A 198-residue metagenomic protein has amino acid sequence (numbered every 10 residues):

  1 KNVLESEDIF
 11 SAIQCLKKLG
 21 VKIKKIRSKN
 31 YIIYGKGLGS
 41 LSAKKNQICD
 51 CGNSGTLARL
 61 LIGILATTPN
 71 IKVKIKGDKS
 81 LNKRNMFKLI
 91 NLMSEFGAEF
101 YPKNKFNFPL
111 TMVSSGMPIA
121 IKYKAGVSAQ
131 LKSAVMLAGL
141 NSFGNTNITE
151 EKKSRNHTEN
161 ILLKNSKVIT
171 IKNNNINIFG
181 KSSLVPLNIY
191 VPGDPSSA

Functional and structural regions predicted by a protein language model:
K1-A198: Structural preference for solvent-exposed beta-strand-turn elements and adjacent flexible terminal/loop segments within
